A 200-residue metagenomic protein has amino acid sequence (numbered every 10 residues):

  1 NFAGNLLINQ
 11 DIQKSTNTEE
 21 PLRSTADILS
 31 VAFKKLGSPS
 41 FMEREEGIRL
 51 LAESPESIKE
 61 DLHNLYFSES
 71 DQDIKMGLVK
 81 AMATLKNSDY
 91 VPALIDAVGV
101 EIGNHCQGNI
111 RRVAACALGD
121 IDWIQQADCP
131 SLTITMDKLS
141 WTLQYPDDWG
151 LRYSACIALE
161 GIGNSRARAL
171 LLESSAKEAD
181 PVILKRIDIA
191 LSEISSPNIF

Functional and structural regions predicted by a protein language model:
F2-R23, K34, M42-E56, N64-L65 (+6 more regions): Structural detector for internal amphipathic alpha-helices that build alpha-solenoid repeat scaffolds
T25-L29, K59, V91-I95, S131-D137 (+1 more regions): Core helices of alpha-solenoid repeat scaffolds
S30-S38, E60-S70, I95-C106, D137-D147 (+1 more regions): HEAT/HEAT-like alpha-solenoid repeats
S40, R168-A169: N-terminal secretory/membrane-targeting helices
